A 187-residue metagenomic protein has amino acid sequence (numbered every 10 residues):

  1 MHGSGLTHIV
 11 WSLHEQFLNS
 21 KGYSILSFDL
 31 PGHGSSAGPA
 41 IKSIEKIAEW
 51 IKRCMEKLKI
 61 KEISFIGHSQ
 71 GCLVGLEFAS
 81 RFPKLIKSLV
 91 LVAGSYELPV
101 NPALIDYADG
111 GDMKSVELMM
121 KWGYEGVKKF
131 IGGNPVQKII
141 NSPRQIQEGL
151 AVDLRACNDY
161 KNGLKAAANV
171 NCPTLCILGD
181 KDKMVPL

Functional and structural regions predicted by a protein language model:
M1-A37: Conserved HGGG/HGGXW glycine-rich cap/lid loop of the alpha/beta-hydrolase fold
M1-G3, H68, L178: The conserved beta1-alpha1 loop
D29, S64, K87-V90, A168: Residue in the alpha/beta-hydrolase core beta-strand immediately N-terminal to the catalytic nucleophile
K46-I63: Conserved acidic catalytic loop of the alpha/beta-hydrolase fold
L73-L118: Flexible "cap/lid" loop of the alpha/beta hydrolase fold
P99, A103-N171: Conserved alpha/beta-hydrolase catalytic His-Asp/Glu region
V170, C176-L178, D182: Short beta-strand/loop motif that positions the catalytic acidic residue of the alpha/beta-hydrolase fold
K183-L187: Conserved alpha/beta-hydrolase "acid-adjacent" motif
